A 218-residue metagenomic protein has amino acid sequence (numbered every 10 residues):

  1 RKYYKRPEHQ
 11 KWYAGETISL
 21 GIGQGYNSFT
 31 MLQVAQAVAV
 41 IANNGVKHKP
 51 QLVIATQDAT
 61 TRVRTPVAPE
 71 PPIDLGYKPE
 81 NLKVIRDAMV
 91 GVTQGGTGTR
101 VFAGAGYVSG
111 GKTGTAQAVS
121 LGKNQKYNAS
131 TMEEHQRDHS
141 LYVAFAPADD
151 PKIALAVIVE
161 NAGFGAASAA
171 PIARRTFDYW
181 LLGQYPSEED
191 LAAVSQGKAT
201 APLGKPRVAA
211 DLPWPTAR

Functional and structural regions predicted by a protein language model:
R1-A156, K205-R218: Beta-lactam-recognizing serine transpeptidase/beta-lactamase-like catalytic domain environment
N43, A55-A59, G106, F164 (+2 more regions): Short, surface-exposed, charged/polar-biased interaction segments
L52, R100, A170, E188 (+1 more regions): Residue-level detector of alpha-helical recognition elements and their boundaries
D58-R64, P72, W180, Q184-Y185 (+2 more regions): Mature, folded catalytic cores of secreted/periplasmic enzymes
D149-P151, G163-A166, P171-Q184: C-terminal, active-site-flanking charged/polar segments
G183-R218: Gram-negative outer-membrane assembly/targeting C-terminal domains
